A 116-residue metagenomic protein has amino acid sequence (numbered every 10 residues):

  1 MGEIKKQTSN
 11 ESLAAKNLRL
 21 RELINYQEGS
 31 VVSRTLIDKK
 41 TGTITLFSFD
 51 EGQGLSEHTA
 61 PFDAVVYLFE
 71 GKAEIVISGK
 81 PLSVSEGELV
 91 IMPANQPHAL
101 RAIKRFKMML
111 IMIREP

Functional and structural regions predicted by a protein language model:
M1-T41, V76: A short, N-terminal "cap"/entry segment at the start of jelly-roll beta-barrel domains of the cupin/DSBH fold
G29-S30, T45-A60: Conserved short histidine dyad/triad with adjacent acidic residue
T43, K72-E74, P81, P97 (+1 more regions): Structural motif
F62-E74, S78: Glycine- and acidic-residue-biased ligand/ion/polar-headgroup-sensing regions
F69-E70, S85-E86, K104: A cytosolic small-molecule/anion-sensing beta-strand core signal
G79-A94: Short acidic-glycine-tyrosine-enriched beta hairpin
A94-P116: Ligand-binding loop in jelly-roll beta-barrel domains
